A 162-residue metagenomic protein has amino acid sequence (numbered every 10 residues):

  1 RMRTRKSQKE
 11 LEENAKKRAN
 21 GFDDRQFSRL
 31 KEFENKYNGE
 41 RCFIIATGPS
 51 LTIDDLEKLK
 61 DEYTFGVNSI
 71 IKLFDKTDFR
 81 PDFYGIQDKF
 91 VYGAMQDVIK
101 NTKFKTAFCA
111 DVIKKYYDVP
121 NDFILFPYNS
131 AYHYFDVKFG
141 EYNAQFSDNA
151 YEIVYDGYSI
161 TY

Functional and structural regions predicted by a protein language model:
R1-S28: Membrane-proximal basic amphipathic "stem/tether" segments
R18-D24, R41-A46, Y84-Q87: Short, flexible loop segments at the rims of nucleotide/cofactor-binding pockets, characterized by
F22, K60-Y63, S69-Y162: Acidic/Gly/His-enriched mid-domain segments of enzyme catalytic cores or analogous surface patches that mediate
F22-K36, P49: A short, well-structured juxtamembrane/interface segment
E34-N38, L56-L59, T77: Solvent-exposed alpha-helices and their adjacent loops that cap or buttress functional pockets in soluble metabolic
R41-G48, Y63-V67: Short, hydrophobic/glycine-enriched beta-strand segments
T47-S50, F90: Short glycine-rich anion-binding loops that position phosphate/pyrophosphate groups of nucleotides and phosphorylated
L51-D55, L73: Short N-terminal binding/cap micro-motifs at the start of the first secondary-structure element
